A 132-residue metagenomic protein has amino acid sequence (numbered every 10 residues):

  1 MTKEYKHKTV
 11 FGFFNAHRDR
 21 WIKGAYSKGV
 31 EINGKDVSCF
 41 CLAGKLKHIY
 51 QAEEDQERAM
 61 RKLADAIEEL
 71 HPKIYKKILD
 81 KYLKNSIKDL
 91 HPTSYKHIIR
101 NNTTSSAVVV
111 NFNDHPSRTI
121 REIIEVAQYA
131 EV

Functional and structural regions predicted by a protein language model:
M1-V132: Domain-length accessory/inserted modules outside core catalytic folds
